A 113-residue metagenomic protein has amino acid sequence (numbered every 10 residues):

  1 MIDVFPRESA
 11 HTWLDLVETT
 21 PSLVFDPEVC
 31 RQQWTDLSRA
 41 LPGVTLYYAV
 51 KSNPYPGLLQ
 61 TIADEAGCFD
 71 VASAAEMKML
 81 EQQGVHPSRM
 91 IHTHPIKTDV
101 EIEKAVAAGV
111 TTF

Functional and structural regions predicted by a protein language model:
M1-F113: A charged N-terminal "starter" segment
